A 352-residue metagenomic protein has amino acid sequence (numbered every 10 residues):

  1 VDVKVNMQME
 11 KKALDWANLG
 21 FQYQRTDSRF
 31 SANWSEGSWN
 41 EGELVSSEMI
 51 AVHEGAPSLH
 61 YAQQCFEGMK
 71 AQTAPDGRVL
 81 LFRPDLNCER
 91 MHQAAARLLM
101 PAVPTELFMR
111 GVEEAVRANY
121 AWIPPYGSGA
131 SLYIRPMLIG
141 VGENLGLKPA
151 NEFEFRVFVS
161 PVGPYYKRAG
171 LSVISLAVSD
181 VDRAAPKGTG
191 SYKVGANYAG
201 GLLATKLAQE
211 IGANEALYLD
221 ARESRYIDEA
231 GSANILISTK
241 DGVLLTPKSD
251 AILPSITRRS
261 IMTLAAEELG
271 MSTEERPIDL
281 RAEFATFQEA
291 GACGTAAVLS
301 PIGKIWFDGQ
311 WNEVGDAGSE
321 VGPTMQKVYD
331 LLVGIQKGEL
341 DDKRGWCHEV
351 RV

Functional and structural regions predicted by a protein language model:
V1-A115, M137, N144-V352: Helix-start/capping segments and mature chain N-termini
T105, A115-G127: Charged, gly/pro-rich active-site loop segments
P124-I139: Extended, Lys/Arg-enriched charged tracts that mediate electrostatic binding to polyanionic substrates
